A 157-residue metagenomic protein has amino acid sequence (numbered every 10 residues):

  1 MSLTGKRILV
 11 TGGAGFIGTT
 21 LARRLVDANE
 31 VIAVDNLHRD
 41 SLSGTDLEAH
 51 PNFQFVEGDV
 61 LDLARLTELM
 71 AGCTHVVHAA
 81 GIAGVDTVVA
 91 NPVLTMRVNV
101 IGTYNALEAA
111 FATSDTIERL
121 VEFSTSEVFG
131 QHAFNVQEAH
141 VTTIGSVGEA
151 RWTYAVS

Functional and structural regions predicted by a protein language model:
M1-H75: N-terminal Rossmann/SDR dinucleotide-binding element
T11, V34, V76-A80, L120-S126: SDR active-site strand-loop-helix element
A22, V100-D115: Amphipathic alpha-helical dimer-interface segment in Rossmann-like NAD(P)H-dependent oxidoreductases
A28, A112-R119: A short helix->loop->beta-strand "cap" motif at the edges of active sites that frequently abuts
D40, I82-D86, E127: Active-site beta-alpha loop architecture of Rossmann-like, nucleotide-cofactor-dependent enzymes
V60-V98: NAD(P)H-binding glycine-rich loop region in Rossmannoid oxidoreductase-like domains and their noncatalytic homologs
L61, S126-F129: Conserved sequence/active-site signature of Rossmann-fold short-chain dehydrogenase/reductase
A90-V93, R97-N105, E118-R119, V128-S157: Catalytic helix-loop patch of NAD(P)-dependent Rossmann-fold dehydrogenases
